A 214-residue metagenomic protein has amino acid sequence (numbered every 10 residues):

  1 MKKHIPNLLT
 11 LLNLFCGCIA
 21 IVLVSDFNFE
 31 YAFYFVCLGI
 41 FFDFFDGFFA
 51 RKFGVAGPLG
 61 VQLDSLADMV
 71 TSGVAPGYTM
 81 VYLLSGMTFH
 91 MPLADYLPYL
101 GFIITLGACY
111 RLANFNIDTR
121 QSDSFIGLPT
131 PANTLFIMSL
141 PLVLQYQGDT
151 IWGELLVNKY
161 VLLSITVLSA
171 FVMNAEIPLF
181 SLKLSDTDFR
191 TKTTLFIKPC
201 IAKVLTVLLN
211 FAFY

Functional and structural regions predicted by a protein language model:
M1-F44, K192, K198-Y214: Topogenic membrane-insertion module of multi-pass membrane proteins
H4-L11, Y31-Y34, Q62, L66-M69 (+5 more regions): Alpha-helical transmembrane segments of integral membrane proteins
P6-T10, K52-F115: Multi-pass membrane catalytic core of lipid/isoprenoid biosynthesis enzymes
F15, F41, F45-F49, L66 (+1 more regions): Active-site His/Glu-centered metal-binding helix of metallohydrolases
I19-Y34, P76-Y99, L140-V161, F211: Helix-coil boundary and interhelical linker segments in multi-pass alpha-helical membrane proteins
G39-D43, I103-N114, P141, I165-E176: Alpha-helical transmembrane segments of multi-pass membrane proteins
G47-G57, C109-D123, G127, N174-L182: C-terminal ends of transmembrane helices
F125-Y214: C-terminal membrane-associated helical module and adjoining short loops/tails
